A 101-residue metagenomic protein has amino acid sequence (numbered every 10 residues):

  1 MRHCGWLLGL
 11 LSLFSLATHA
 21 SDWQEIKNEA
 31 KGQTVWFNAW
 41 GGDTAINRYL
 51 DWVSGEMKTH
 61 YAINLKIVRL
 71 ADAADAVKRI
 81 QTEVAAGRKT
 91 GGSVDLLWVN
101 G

Functional and structural regions predicted by a protein language model:
M1-L7: Bacterial N-terminal signal peptides that target proteins for export
R2, H19-S21: Short linear, low-complexity motifs centered on an aromatic residue
S15-A17: N-terminal signal peptide c-region/cleavage motif recognized by signal peptidases
D22-G101: Early extracytoplasmic/lumenal segment of secretory-pathway proteins
